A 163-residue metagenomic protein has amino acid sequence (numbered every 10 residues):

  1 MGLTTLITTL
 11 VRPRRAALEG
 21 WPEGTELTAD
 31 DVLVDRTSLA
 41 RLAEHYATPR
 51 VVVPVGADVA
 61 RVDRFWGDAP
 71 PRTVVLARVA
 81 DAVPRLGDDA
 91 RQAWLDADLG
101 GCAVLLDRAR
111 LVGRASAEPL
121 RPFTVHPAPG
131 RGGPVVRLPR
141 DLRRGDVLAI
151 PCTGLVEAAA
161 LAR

Functional and structural regions predicted by a protein language model:
M1-P71, L138-L148, G154-R163: A charged N-terminal "starter" segment
I7, V62-R163: Charged (often Lys/Glu-rich) extended helix/loop segments that serve as interaction or gating elements
